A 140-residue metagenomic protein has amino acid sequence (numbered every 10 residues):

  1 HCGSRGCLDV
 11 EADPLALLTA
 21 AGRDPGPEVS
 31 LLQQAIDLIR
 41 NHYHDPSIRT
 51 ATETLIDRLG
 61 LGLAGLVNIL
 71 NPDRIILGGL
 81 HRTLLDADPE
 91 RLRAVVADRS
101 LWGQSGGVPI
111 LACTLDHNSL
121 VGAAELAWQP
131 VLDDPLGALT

Functional and structural regions predicted by a protein language model:
H1: Eukaryote-biased recognition of electropositive, low-complexity segments and basic polyanion/acidic-motif-binding
S4-T140: ATP-binding/phosphotransfer module of carbohydrate and carboxylate kinases, centering on a glycine-rich
